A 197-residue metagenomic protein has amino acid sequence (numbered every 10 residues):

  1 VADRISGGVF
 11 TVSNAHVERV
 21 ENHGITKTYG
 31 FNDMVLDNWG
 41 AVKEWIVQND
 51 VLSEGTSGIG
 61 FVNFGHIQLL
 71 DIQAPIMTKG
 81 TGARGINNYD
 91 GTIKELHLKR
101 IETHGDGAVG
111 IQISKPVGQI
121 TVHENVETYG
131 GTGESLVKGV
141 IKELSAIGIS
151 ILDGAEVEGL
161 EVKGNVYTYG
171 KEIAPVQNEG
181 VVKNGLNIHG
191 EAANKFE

Functional and structural regions predicted by a protein language model:
V1-S6, S13-N32, V42-S57, I67-G82 (+4 more regions): Beta-strand-rich solenoid/repeat architectures in extracellular/passenger domains of polysaccharide-targeting enzymes
S13, N38, N63, N88 (+3 more regions): Asparagine/serine/threonine-enriched low-complexity, disordered tracts, especially those forming N-linked glycosylation
